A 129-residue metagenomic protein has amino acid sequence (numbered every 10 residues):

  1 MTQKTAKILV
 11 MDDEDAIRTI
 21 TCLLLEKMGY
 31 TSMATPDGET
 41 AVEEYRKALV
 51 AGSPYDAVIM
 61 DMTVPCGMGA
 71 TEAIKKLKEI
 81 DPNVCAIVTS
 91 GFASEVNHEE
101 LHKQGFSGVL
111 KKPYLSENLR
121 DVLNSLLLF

Functional and structural regions predicted by a protein language model:
D12-D13, D61, K112: Acidic di-acidic motifs
T19-K27, E99: Charged docking surfaces used in two-component/phosphorelay signaling
A34-A57: Acidic, metal-coordinating helix/loop segments flanking the phosphotransfer/catalytic sites of two-component signaling
E43-R46, G69-N83: Short amphipathic alpha-helix used as the core "switch/output" element in two-component signaling
V58, M62-P65, L115: The short loop immediately C-terminal to the conserved phospho-acceptor aspartate in CheY-like receiver
A70, K76, L101-V109: As written
Y114-N124: C-terminal output helix
